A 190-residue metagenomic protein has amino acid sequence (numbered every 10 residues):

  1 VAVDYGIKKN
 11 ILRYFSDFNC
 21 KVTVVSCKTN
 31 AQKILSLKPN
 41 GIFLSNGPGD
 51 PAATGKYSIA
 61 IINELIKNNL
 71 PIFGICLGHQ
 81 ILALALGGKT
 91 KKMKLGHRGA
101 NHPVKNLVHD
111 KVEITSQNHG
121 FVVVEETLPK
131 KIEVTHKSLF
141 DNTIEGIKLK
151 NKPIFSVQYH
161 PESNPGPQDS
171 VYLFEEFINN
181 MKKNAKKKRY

Functional and structural regions predicted by a protein language model:
V1-V3: Conserved beta-strand elements of the Class I
K9-V24: Short helix-loop-beta junction
V22, I72, I154: Hydrophobic anchor at the start of a short beta-strand that flanks the dinucleotide cofactor-binding loop
V25-Q32: Short acidic loop-to-helix transition motifs that present clustered carboxylates
S36, G41, N46-E125, G166-M181: Cysteine-nucleophile active-site neighborhood
D110-K152, R189-Y190: Catalytic beta-strand/loop cores that center a nucleophilic Ser/Cys/Thr and support acyl-enzyme chemistry
G146-K188: A glycine-centered loop/beta-turn motif at secondary-structure junctions
